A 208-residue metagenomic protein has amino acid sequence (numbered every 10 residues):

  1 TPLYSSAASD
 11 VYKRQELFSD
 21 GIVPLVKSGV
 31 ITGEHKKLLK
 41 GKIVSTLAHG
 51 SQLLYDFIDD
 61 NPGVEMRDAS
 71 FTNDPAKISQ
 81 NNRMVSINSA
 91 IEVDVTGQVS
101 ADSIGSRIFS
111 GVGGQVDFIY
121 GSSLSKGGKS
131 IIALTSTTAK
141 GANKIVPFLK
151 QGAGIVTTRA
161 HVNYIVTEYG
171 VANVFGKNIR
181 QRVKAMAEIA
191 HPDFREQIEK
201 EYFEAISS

Functional and structural regions predicted by a protein language model:
T1-A8, Y12: Single conserved hydrophobic/aromatic residue that forms the stacking wall/gate of nucleotide- or nucleobase-binding
D10-V23, K27-I31: Terminal amphipathic helices with adjacent charged low-complexity linkers/tails
K13-F18, G41-I43, I131-A133, T167: Short internal beta-strands
K13-R14, I31-K37, G63-A69, V99-S100 (+3 more regions): Acidic/polar loop patches that form or flank catalytic/metal-binding clefts of enzymes that bind anionic ligands
L25-I108, G114: A glycine- and small/hydrophobic-rich beta-loop-beta segment that serves as a flexible "lid/hinge" or phosphate-binding
R83-L149, A153-V166, A172: C-terminal catalytic subdomain
F118-A133, E188-S207: Short, solvent-exposed cationic patches
I155-E201: A hydrophobic, small-residue-rich beta->alpha segment in the mid-to-C-terminal subdomain of diverse proteins
